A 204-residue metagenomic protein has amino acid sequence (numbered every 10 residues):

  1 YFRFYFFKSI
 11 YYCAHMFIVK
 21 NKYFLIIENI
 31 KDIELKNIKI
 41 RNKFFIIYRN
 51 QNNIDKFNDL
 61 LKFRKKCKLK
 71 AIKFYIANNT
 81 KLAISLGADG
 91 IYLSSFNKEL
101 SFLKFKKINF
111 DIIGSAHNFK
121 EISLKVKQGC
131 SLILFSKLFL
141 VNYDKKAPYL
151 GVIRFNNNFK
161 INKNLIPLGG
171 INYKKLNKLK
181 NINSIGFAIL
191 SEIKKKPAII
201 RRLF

Functional and structural regions predicted by a protein language model:
Y1-E34: N-terminal amphipathic alpha-helix/helix-capping segment at the start of soluble metabolic enzymes
N21-I27, F44-Y48, F74-I76, I91-L93 (+4 more regions): Hydrophobic faces of well-ordered beta-strands that scaffold small-molecule active sites in alpha/beta enzyme cores
D32, N42-K106: N-terminal active-site wall of soluble small-molecule enzyme domains
L35-F44, I122-L132: Alpha/beta enzyme core
L35-K36, L60, R64, T80 (+3 more regions): Generic hydrophobic/aromatic pocket-lining and core-packing "Φ" positions
L60-K73, L103-N118, P148-P167: Alpha-helix-loop-beta-strand connector modules within alpha/beta enzyme cores
F74-G90, H117-G129, F159-I161, L165 (+1 more regions): Catalytic cores of alpha/beta
L93-F102, L134-P148, I171-F204: Glycine-rich phosphate-binding active-site loops on the catalytic face of alpha/beta enzymes
